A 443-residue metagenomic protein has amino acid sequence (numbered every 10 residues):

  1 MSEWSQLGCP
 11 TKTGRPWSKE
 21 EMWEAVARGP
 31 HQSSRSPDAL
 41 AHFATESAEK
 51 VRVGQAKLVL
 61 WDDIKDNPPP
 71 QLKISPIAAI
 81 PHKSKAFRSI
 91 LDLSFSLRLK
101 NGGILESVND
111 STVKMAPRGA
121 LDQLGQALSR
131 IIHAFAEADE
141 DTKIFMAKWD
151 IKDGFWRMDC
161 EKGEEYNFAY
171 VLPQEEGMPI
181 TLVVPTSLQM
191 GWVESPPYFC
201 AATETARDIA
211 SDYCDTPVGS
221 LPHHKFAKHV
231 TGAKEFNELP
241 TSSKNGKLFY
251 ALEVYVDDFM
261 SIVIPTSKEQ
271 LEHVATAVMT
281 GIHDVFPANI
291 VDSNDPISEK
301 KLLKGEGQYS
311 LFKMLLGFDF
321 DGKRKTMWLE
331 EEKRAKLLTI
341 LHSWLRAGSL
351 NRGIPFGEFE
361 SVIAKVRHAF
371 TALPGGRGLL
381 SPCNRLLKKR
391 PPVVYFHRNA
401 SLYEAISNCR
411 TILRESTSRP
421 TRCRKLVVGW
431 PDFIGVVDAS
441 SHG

Functional and structural regions predicted by a protein language model:
M1-R35: Non-catalytic, polymerase-adjacent accessory regions of viral genome-replication enzymes
V26-S33, T181-V193, V254-P265, L345-S349 (+2 more regions): Glycine- and acidic
Q32-N67, G125-H133, A201-D215, Q270-V291 (+2 more regions): Inter-domain linker/hinge segments that demarcate the starts of reverse transcriptase and RNase H-type modules
S47, V51-A210, F320, W328 (+2 more regions): Catalytic-core region of right-hand nucleic acid polymerases
I74-I80, F259, I434, D438 (+1 more regions): Short acidic loop-to-beta-strand element that houses the catalytic metal-binding Asp/Glu of nuclease active sites
K85-S89, A147, V254-Y255, P431-G435: Residue-level marker for buried hydrophobic side chains located in beta-strands that build the well-ordered beta-sheet
P117-G125, K148, P217-S243, A251-E253 (+2 more regions): Polymerase palm active-site segment centered on the conserved acidic dipeptide of motif C
G348-N351, F356-G443: RNase H-like, metal-dependent ribonuclease domains
